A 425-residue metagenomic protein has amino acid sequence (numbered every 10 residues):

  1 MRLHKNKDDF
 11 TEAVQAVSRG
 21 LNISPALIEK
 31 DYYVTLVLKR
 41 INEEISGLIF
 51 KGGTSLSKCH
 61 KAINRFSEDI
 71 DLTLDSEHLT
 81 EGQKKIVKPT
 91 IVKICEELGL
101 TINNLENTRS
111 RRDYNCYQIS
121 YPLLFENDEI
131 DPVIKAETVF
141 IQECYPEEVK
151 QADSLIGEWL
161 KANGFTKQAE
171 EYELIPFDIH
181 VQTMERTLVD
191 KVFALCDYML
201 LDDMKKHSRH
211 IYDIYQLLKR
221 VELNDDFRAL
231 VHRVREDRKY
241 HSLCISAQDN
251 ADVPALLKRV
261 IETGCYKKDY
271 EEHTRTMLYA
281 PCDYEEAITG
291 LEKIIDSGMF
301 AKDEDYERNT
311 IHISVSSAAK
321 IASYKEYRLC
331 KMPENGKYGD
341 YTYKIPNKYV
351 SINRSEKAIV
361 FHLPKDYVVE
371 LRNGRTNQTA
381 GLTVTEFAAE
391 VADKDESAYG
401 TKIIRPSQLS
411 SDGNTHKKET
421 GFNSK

Functional and structural regions predicted by a protein language model:
M1-L48, K58-N64, D75-E307: Structured mid-to-C-terminal alpha-helical surface segments
S46-F50, A322-Y324: Short, motif-level signal for alpha-helix interfacial/capping segments enriched in acidic residues and aromatics/proline
G53: Active-site glycine-centered loops adjacent to acidic/histidine catalytic or metal-binding residues that shape
E307-K417: Feature detects long, helix-prone N-terminal segments enriched in hydrophobes
S411, T420-K425: Non-Sec secretion/translocation targeting segments of pathogen effectors
